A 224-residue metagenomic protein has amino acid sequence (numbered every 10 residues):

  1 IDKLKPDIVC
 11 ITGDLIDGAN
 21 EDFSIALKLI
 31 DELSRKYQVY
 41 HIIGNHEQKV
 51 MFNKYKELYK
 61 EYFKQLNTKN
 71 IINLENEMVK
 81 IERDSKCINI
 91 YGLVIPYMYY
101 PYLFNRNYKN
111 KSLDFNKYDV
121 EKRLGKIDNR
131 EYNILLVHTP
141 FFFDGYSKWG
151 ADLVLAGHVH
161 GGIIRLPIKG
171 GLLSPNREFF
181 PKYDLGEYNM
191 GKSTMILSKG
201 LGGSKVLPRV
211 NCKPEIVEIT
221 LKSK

Functional and structural regions predicted by a protein language model:
I1-I72: Membrane-embedded segments
I8-D14, Q38-N45, L74-E77, I134-V137 (+2 more regions): Active-site neighborhood of phospho(di)ester-bond hydrolases with catalytic His/Asp-centered motifs
L15-N20, N45-K49, V79-I81, P96-M98 (+3 more regions): Solvent-exposed loop/turn segments at secondary-structure junctions within structured extracellular/periplasmic domains
I16-E21, E47-E57, Y99-S112, I168-F180 (+1 more regions): Acidic/histidine-rich helix-loop elements that form or flank divalent-metal/phosphate-binding sites at the catalytic
Y55-K56, K60-K64, T68-N70, R83-N133 (+2 more regions): Binuclear metal-dependent hydrolase catalytic cores centered on His/Asp/Glu-rich metal-binding motifs
I71-I72, M78-G92, N189-M195, L221-K224: Beta-strand-turn-beta hairpins that frame and shape the catalytic cleft of phosphate-ester-processing enzymes
I134, T139-V217: Conserved beta-sheet core of the metallophosphoesterase superfamily
